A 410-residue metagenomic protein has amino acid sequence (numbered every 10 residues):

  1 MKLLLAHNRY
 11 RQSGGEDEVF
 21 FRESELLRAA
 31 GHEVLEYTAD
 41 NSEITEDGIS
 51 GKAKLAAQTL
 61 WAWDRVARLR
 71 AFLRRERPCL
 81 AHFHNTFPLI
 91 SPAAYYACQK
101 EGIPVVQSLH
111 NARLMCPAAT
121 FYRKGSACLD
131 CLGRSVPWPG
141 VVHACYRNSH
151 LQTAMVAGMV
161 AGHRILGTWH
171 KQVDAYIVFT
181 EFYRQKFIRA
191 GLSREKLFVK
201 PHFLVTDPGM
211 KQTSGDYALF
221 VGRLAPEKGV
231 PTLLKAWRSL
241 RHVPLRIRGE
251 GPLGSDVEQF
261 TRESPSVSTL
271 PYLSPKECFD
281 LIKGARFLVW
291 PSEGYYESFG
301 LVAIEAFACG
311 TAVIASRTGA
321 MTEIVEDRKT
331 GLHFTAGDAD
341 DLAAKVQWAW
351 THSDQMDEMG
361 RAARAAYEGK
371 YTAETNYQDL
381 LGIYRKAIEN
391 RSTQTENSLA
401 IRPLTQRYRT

Functional and structural regions predicted by a protein language model:
D17-E18, F220-S239, P252-D256, D340: A conserved mid-protein helix/loop that constitutes part of the nucleotide-sugar donor-binding site
L73, Y272-L273, D280-A285: Short alpha-helical donor nucleotide-sugar binding micro-motif in glycosyltransferases
L114, L129-G209, Q394: Donor nucleotide-sugar binding/catalytic pocket of nucleotide-sugar-dependent glycosyltransferases
F187, A349-M356, G360, R364-E374 (+1 more regions): Conserved short C-terminal alpha-helix that flanks the catalytic cleft of nucleotide-sugar-dependent
S255-F279: Nucleotide-activated donor-binding/catalytic signature segment of Leloir-type glycosyltransferases, i.e., the conserved
F279, L301-A308, T322-E323, K329: Short alpha-helical segment that forms part of, or immediately flanks, the ligand-binding pocket in carbohydrate-active
V289, A312-A315: Short hydrophobic beta-strand element within catalytic cores of glycosyltransferases and related nucleotide-activated
D327-R328, L332-A339, W348-S353: Conserved acidic donor-binding segment of nucleotide-sugar-dependent glycosyltransferases
